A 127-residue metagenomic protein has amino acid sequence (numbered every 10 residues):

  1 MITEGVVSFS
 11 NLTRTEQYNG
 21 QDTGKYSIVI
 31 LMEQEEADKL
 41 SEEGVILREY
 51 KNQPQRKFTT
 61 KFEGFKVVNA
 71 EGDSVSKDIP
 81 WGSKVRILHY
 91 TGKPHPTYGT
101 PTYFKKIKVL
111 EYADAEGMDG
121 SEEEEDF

Functional and structural regions predicted by a protein language model:
M1-S8, E63-V68, D78-V85: Short linear motifs at secondary-structure transitions and domain/linker junctions
M1-T60: OB-fold ssDNA-binding interfaces and closely related basic DNA-contact patches used across DNA replication/repair
V7, D22, Y26, I46 (+5 more regions): Compositionally biased, intrinsically disordered low-complexity regions
A37, A70, A113-A115: A sequence-composition feature that detects small, non-aromatic residues
P54-S76: Beta-strand/loop nucleic-acid-binding surfaces
S76-F127: Compact mixed alphabeta submodule
